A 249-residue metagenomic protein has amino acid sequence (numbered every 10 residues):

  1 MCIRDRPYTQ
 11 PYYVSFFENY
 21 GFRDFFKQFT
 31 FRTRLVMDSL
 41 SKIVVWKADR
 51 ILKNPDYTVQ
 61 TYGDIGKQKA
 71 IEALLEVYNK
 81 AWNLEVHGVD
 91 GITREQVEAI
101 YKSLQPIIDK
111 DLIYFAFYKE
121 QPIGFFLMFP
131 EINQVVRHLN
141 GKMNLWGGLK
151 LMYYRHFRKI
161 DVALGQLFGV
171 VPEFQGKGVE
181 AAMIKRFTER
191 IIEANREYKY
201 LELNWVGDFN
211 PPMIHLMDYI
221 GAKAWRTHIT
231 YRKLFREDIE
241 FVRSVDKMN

Functional and structural regions predicted by a protein language model:
M1-D5: Conserved small/polar residues in nucleotide/adenosyl-binding loops
P7-H87: Acyltransferase donor/substrate-recognition loop-hinge adjacent to the catalytic core
E18-F25, I192-E193, L216-T227: Conserved acetyl-CoA-binding loop of GNAT-fold acetyltransferases
R32-A48, I229-N249: C-terminal "cap" of GNAT-fold acetyltransferases
D38, P122-G124, E131-R137, F174-Q175 (+2 more regions): Flexible loop/turn segments at secondary-structure boundaries
T61-V170, K185: A conserved beta-strand-loop-helix scaffold within acyl/acetyltransferase catalytic domains
V162, Q166-V170, Q175-I191, Y219: Conserved acetyl-CoA-binding loop-helix of GNAT-fold acetyltransferases
G176, E180-K185, A194-Y198, M213-I214 (+2 more regions): Long, C-terminal catalytic modules of enzymes
